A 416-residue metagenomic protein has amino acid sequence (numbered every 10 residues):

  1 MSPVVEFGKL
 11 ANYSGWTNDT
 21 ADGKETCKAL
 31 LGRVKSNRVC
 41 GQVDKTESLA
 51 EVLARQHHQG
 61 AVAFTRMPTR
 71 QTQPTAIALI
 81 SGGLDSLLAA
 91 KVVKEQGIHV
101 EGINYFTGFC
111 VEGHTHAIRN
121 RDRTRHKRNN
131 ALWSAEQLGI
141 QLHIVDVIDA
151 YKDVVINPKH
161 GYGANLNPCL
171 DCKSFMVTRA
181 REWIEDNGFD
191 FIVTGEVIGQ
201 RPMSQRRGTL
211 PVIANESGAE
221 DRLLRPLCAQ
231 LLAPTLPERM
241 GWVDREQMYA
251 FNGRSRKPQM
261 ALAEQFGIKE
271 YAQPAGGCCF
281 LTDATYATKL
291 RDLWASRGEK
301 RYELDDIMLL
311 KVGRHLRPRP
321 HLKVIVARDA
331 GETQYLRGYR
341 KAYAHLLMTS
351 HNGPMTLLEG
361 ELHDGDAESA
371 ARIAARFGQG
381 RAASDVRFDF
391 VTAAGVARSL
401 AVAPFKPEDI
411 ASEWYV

Functional and structural regions predicted by a protein language model:
S2-K9, G15, C27-Q265, V396 (+2 more regions): ATP-dependent adenylation/nucleotidyltransferase module used to activate substrates
T17, A76, A371-A374: Long alpha-helical scaffolds
S48, H58, R222-L224, Q230-V416: AMP-forming adenylation/ATP pyrophosphatase catalytic core
